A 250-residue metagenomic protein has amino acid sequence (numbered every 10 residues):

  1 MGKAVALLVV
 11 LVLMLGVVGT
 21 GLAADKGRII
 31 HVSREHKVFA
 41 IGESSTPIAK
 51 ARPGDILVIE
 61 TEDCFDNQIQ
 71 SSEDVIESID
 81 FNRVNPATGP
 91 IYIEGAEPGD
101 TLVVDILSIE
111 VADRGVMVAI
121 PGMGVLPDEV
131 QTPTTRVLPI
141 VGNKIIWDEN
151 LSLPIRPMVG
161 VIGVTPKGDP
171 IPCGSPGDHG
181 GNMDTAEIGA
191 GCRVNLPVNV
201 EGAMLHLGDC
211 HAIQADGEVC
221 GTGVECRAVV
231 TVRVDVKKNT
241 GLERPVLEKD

Functional and structural regions predicted by a protein language model:
L8-G16: Bacterial N-terminal signal peptides
K26-I79: N-terminal, Lys/Arg-enriched amphipathic/low-complexity engagement segments that precede the first folded domain
V32-G42, D80-A87, I171-H179: Short, structured beta-strand/loop micro-motifs enriched in basic residues and often containing a Trp
G54, A96-G99, G191: Loop/turn positions that initiate beta-strands
I59, T101-V104, L196: A generic structural signal for residues embedded in beta-strands
C64-I76, I109-A119, G202-A212: Short, Lys/Arg- and Gly-enriched loop/turn segments at beta-strand edges
S108-A190, N195: Intrinsically disordered, low-complexity linker/loop segments enriched in Gly/Pro and charged/polar residues
I155-N182, A186-D250: Conserved mixed alpha/beta catalytic, RNA-binding, or beta-rich assembly cores of soluble enzyme, regulatory
